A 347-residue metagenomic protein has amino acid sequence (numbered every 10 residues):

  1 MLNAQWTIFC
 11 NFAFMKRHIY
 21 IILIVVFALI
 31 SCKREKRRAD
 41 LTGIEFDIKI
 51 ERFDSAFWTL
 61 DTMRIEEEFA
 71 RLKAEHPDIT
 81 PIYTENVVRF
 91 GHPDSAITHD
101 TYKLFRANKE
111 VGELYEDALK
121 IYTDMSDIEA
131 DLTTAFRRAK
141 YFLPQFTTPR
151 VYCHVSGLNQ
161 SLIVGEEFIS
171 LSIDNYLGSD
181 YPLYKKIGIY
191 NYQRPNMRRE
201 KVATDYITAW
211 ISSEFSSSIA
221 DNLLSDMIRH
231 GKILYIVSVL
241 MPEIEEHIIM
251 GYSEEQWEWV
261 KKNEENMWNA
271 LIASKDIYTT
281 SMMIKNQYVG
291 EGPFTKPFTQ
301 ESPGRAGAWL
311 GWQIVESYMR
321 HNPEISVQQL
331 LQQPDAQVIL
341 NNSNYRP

Functional and structural regions predicted by a protein language model:
K16-L23: Sec-dependent signal peptide recognition, specifically the positively charged N-region followed immediately by
A28-S31: C-terminal motif of bacterial Sec signal peptides marking the signal peptidase cleavage site
K33-Y102: N-terminal mature-domain "stem" immediately C-terminal to a signal peptide or N-terminal signal-anchor/transmembrane
D100-W257, Q328: Acidic/His-rich structured neighborhood in mature extracellular/periplasmic domains
Y278-P347: C-terminal soluble interaction/assembly domains
